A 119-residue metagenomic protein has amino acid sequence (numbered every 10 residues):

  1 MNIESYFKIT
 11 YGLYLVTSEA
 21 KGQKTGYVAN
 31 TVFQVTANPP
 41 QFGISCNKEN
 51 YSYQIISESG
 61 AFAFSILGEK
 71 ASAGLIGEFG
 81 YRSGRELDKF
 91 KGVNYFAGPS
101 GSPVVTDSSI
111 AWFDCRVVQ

Functional and structural regions predicted by a protein language model:
M1-Q119: Active-site-proximal mixed secondary-structure blocks
